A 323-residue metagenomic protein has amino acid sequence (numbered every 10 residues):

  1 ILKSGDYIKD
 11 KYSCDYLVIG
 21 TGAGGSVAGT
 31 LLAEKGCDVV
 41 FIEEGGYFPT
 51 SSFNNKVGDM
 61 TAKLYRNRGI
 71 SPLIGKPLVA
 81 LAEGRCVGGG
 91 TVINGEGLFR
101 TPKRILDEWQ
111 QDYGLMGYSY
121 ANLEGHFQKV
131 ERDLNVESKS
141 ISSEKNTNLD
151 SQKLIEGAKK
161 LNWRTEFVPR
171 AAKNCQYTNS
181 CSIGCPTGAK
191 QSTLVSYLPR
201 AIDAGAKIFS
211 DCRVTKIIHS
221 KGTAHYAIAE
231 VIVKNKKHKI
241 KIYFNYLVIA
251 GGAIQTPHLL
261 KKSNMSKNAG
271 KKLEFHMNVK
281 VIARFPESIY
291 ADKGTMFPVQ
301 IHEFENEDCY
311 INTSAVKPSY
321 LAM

Functional and structural regions predicted by a protein language model:
I1-Y16, E34-K35, G75: Extreme N-terminal leader/targeting segments of oxidoreductases
D15-F41: N-terminal Rossmann-like FAD-binding beta1-loop-alpha1 element of flavoenzymes
Y16-I19, I42, K241-I254, L259: Short hydrophobic core segments
C37, E44-I93, T101-R104, S151-I155: N-terminal FAD cofactor-binding segment of flavoenzymes
V87-N174: Rossmann-like flavin
N94, S266-M323: FAD cofactor-binding and catalytic pocket of flavoenzymes
I202-V214: A conserved beta-strand/loop element that lines the FAD pocket in flavoprotein oxidoreductases
K216-K241, L247: Conserved beta-strand-loop-beta-strand element in the redox core of flavoprotein oxidoreductases
